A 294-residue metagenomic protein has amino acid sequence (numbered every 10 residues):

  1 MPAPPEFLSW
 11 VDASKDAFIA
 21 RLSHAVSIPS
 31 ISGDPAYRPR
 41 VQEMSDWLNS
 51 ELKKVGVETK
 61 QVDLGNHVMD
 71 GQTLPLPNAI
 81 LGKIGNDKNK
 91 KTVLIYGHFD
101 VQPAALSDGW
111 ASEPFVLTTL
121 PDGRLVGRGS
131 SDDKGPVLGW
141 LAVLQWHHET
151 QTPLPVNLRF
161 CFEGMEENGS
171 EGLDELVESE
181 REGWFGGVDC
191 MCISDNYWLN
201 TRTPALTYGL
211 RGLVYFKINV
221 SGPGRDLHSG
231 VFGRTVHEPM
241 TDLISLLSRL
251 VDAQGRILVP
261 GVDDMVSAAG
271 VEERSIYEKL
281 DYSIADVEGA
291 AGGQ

Functional and structural regions predicted by a protein language model:
M1-S130, E149-L154: Acidic/His- and Gly-rich active-site-bordering loop/insert found across diverse amide/peptide-bond hydrolases
S27, K53, E149-T152, R181-E182 (+2 more regions): Generic secondary-structure signature for well-ordered alpha-helical cores
N49, L138-Q145, D174, M240-S248: Predominant activation on well-ordered alpha-helical scaffold segments within soluble catalytic domains
E113-P114, T207-N219: Flexible glycine-/small-residue-enriched beta->alpha junction loops that bind anionic phosphate/pyrophosphate groups
R124-L125, G129-G209: Acidic/histidine-rich catalytic neighborhood of metal-dependent amide-processing enzymes
L125-G127, G224-G230: Short small-residue beta-strand/loop micro-motif enriched in glycine and branched aliphatics
G183, L199, Y208, Y215 (+1 more regions): Acidic-enriched catalytic cores of C-N bond-cleaving enzymes acting on peptides and small amides
